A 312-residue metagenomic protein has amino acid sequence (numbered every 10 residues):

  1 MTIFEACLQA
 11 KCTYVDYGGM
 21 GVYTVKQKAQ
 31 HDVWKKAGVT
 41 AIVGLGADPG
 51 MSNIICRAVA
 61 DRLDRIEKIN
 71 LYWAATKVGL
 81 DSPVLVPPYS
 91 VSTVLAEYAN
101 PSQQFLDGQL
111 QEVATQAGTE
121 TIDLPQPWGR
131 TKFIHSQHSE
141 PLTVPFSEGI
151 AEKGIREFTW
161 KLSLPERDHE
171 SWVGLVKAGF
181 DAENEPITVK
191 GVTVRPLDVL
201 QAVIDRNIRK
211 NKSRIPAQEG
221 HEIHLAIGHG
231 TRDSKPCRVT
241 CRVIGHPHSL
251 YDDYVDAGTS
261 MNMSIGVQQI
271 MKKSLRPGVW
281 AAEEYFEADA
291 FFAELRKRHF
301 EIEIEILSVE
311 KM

Functional and structural regions predicted by a protein language model:
M1, T24-K26, D48-I54: Short glycine/serine/threonine-rich phosphate/pyrophosphate-binding segments that cradle anionic phosphate groups
F4-E5, Y17-A41: Rossmann-fold NAD(P)-binding glycine/threonine-rich loop
A6-L8, C12-T13: Internal catalytic domains of large membrane-associated glycosyltransferases
L8, K35, R296: Anion (oxyanion) recognition and catalysis
T13-Y14, A41, I302: Hydrophobic beta-strand scaffold residues
G19, G44-D48, F133: Glycine- and other small-residue-rich loops at beta-strand/loop junctions that grip anionic moieties
V33, A37-K77: Adenosine-phosphate binding glycine-rich loop
R62-M312: C-terminal catalytic/substrate-binding lobe primarily of soluble NAD(P)-dependent oxidoreductases
